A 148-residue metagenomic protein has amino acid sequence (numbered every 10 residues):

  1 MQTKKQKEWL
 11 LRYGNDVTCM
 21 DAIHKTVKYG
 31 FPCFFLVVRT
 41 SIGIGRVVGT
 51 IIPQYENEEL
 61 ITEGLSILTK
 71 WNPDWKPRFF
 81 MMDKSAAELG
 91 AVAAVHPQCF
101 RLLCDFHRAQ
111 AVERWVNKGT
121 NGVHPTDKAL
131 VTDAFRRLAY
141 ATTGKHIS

Functional and structural regions predicted by a protein language model:
M1-V47, E56-E59: An active-site-proximal beta-strand-loop segment
M20-A22, G49-T50, M81-K84: Short His-Asn-centered micro-motif
H24, Q54, R108-Q110: Residue-level detector of flexible, active-site-proximal loop/helix-junction positions within diverse enzyme catalytic
K28-Y29, T50-P73: Active-site beta-loop-alpha junctions of metal-dependent nucleic acid enzymes, especially the RNase H-like/DDE
F35-G43, I51-Y55, I67-T69, H96-L102 (+2 more regions): Aromatic/acidic cage segments in peptide-binding pockets
W71-S148: Extended amphipathic alpha-helical interaction segments
